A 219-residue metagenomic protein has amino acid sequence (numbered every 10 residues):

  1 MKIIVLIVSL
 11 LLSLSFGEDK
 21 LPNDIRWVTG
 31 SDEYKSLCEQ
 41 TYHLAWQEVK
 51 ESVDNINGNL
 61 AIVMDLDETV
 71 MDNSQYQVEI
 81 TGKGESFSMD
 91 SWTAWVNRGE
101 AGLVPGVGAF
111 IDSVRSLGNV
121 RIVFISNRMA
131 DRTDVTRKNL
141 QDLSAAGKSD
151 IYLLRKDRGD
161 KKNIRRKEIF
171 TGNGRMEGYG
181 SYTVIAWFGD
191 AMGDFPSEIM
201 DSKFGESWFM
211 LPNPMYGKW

Functional and structural regions predicted by a protein language model:
V5, S9-G17: Hydrophobic h-region of N-terminal signal peptides that target proteins for export in Gram-negative bacteria
L14-M64: Non-catalytic pre-domain segments flanking phosphatase-related domains
W27-S36, T93-E100, V123-M129, L154-K156: Second-shell loop/turn segments in exported
D32, S36, G58, G118 (+1 more regions): C-terminal cap/substrate-recognition subdomain and adjoining C-terminal extension of metal-dependent phosphatase-like
H43, Q47, P105-D112, D134-K138 (+1 more regions): Solvent-exposed, polar/charged alpha-helical surfaces in well-ordered, non-transmembrane soluble domains, broadly
I56-I80: Active-site-adjacent structural elements in enzyme catalytic domains
I80-T93: A short, polar/charged loop-to-alpha-helix boundary motif
D90-I122, A130-D131: Short, acidic loop-to-helix structural element flanking the phosphoryl-transfer center in phosphate-processing enzymes
